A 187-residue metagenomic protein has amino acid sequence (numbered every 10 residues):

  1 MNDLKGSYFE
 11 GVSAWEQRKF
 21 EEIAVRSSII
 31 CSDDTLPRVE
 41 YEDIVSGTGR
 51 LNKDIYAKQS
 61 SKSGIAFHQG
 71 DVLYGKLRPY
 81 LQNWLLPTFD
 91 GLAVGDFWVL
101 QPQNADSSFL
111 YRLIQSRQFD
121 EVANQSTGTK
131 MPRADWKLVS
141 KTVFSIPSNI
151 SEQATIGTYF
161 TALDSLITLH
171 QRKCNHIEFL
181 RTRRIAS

Functional and structural regions predicted by a protein language model:
M1-S187: Feature detects amphipathic, helix-rich regulatory segments
